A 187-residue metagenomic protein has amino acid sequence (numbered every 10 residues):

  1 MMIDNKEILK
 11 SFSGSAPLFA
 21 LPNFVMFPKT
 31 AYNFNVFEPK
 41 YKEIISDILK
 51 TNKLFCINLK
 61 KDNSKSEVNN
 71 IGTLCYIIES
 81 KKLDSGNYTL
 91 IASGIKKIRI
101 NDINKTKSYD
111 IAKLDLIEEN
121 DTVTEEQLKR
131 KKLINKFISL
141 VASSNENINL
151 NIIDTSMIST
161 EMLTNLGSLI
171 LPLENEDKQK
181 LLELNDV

Functional and structural regions predicted by a protein language model:
M1-V187: N-terminal low-complexity, acidic/polar interaction/targeting segments
